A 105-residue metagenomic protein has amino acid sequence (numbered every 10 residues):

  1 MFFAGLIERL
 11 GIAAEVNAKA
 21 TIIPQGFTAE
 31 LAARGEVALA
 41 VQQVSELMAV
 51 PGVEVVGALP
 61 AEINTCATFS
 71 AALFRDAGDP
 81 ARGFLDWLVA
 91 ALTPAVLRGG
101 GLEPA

Functional and structural regions predicted by a protein language model:
M1-A105: Exported/periplasmic ABC-transporter solute-binding proteins
